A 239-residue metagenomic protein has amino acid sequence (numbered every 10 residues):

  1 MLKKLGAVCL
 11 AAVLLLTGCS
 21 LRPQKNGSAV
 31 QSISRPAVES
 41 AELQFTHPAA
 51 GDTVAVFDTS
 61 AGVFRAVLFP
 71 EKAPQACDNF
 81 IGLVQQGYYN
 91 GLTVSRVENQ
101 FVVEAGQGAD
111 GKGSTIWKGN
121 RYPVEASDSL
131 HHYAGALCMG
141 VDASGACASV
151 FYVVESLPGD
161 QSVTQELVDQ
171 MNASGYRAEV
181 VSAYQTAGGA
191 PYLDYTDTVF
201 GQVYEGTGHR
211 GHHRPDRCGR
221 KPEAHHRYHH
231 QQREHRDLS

Functional and structural regions predicted by a protein language model:
L2-R22: Sec-dependent N-terminal signal peptides of Gram-positive bacterial secreted proteins and lipoproteins
C19-S239: Cyclophilin-like peptidyl-prolyl cis-trans isomerases
